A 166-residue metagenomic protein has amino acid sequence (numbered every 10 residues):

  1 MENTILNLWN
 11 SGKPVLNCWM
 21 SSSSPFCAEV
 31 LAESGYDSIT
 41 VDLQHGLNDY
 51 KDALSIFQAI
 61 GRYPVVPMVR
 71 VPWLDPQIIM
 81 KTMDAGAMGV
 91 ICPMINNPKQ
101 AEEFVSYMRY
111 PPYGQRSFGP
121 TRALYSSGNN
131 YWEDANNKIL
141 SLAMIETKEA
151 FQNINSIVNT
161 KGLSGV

Functional and structural regions predicted by a protein language model:
M1-S21, G128-N137: N-terminal amphipathic alpha-helix/helix-capping segment at the start of soluble metabolic enzymes
P14-W19, I39-V41, P67-R70, V90-C92 (+2 more regions): Hydrophobic faces of well-ordered beta-strands that scaffold small-molecule active sites in alpha/beta enzyme cores
M20-E33, W73-K81, K148-T160: Short, acidic/polar
C27-S55: Glycine-rich, proline-tolerant flexible connector loops at the mouths of alpha/beta enzymes
L43-H45, P72, I95-N97: Short, ordered loop/turn segments at secondary-structure junctions
D49-D84, S106-Y113, D134-N137: Alpha-helix-loop-beta-strand connector modules within alpha/beta enzyme cores
Q77, G89-G165: Conserved anion-binding
